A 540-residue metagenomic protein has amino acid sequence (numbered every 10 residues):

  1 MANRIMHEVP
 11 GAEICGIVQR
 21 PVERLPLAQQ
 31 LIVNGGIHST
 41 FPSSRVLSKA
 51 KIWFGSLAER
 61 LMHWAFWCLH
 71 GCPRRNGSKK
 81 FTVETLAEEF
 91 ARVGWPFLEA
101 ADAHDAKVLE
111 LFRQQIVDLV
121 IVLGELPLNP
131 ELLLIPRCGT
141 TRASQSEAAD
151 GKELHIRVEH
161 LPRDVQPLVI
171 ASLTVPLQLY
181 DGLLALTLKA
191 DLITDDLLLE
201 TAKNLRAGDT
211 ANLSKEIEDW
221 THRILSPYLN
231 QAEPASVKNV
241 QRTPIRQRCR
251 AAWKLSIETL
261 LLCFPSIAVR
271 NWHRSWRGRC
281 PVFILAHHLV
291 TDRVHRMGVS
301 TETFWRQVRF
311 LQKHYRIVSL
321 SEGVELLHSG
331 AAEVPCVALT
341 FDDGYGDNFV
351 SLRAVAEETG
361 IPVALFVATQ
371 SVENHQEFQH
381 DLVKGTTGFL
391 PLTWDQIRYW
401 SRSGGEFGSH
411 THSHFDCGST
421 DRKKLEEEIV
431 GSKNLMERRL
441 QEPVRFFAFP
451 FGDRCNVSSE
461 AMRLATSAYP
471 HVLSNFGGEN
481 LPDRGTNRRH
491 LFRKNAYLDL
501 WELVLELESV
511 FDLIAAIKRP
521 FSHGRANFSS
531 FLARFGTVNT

Functional and structural regions predicted by a protein language model:
M1-C263: One-carbon transfer enzymes
R4-A12, R306-H314, V355-G360, S403: A short, Lys/Arg-enriched amphipathic alpha-helix followed by its capping loop at the start of a domain
V22-R24, A103-D105, L126-L128, E159-Q166 (+9 more regions): Short, solvent-exposed loop/turn segments at secondary-structure junctions
S43-T82, R246-Q247, W253, R270-W272 (+5 more regions): Extended, charge-rich helix/loop segments that form flexible, surface "patches" used to engage negatively charged
R137-T140, E357-V363, S403-F407, T466-H471 (+1 more regions): Glycine-enriched alpha-helix->loop->beta-strand junction motifs that scaffold or abut catalytic
Q247-T340, D347, S419-T540: C-terminal active-site subregion of NodB/CE4 polysaccharide deacetylases
L285-T291, V334-V337, E357-C455: Metal-dependent polysaccharide deacetylase catalytic core of the NodB/CE4 family, i.e., the active-site-bearing domain
